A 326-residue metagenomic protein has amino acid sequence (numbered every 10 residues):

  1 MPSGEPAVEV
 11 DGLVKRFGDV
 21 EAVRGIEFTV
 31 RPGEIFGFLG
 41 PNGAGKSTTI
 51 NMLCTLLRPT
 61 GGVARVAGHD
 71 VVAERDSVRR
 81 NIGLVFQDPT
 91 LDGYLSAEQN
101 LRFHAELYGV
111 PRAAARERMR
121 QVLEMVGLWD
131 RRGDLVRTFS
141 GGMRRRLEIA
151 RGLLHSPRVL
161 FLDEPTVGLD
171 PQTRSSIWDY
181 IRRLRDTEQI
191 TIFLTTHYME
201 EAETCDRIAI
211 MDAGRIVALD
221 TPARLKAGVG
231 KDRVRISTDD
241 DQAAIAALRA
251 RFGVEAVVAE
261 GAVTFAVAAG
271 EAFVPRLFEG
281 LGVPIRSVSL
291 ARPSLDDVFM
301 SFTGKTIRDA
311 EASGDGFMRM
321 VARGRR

Functional and structural regions predicted by a protein language model:
R102, E106, A113-R131: Conserved ABC ATPase "signature" region
S156: Conserved catalytic motifs of ABC-family nucleotide-binding domains
L160-D163: Catalytic Walker B motif of ABC-type/P-loop ATPase nucleotide-binding domains
S175-E188: Helical segment within the ABC ATPase nucleotide-binding domain
K231-T306: Short, charged/small-residue-rich alpha-helical element at the C-terminal edge of ABC transporter nucleotide-binding
